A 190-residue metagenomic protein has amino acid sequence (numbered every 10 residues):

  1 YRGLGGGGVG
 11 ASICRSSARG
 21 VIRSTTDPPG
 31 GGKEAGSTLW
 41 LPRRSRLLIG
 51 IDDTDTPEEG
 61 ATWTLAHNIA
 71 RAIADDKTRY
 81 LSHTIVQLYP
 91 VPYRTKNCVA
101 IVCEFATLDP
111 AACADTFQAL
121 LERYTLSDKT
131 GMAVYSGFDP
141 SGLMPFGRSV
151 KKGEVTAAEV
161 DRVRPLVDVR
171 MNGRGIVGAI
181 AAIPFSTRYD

Functional and structural regions predicted by a protein language model:
Y1-D190: Conserved mixed alpha/beta catalytic, RNA-binding, or beta-rich assembly cores of soluble enzyme, regulatory
